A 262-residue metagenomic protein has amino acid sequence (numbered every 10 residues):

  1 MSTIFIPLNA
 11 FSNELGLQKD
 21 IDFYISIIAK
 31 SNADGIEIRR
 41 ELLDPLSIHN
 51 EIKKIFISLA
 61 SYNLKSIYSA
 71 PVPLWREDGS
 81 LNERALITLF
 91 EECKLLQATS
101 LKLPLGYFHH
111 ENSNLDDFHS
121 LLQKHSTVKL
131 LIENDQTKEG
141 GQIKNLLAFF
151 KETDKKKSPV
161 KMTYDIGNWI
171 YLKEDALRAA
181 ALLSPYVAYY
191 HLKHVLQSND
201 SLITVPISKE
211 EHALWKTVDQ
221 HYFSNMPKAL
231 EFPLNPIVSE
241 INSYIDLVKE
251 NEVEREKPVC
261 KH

Functional and structural regions predicted by a protein language model:
M1-I6, L17-S31, I87-Q97, D117 (+2 more regions): Histidine-acidic metal/acid-base catalytic patches
M1-I87, P258-H262: N-terminal pre-domain/capping segments
P7-N9, R39, P73, L130 (+2 more regions): General secondary-structure edge motif
S12-K19, I38-E51, P73-E83, G106-S113 (+5 more regions): Acidic-and-aromatic substrate-binding clefts and catalytic sites of carbohydrate-active enzymes
E37, I67-Y68, K102, L131 (+3 more regions): Conserved beta-strand positions in the central sheet of alpha/beta enzyme cores
S58-S66, W75-M162, N242: Active-site acidic/histidine proton-transfer and metal-coordination neighborhood in alpha/beta enzyme cores
